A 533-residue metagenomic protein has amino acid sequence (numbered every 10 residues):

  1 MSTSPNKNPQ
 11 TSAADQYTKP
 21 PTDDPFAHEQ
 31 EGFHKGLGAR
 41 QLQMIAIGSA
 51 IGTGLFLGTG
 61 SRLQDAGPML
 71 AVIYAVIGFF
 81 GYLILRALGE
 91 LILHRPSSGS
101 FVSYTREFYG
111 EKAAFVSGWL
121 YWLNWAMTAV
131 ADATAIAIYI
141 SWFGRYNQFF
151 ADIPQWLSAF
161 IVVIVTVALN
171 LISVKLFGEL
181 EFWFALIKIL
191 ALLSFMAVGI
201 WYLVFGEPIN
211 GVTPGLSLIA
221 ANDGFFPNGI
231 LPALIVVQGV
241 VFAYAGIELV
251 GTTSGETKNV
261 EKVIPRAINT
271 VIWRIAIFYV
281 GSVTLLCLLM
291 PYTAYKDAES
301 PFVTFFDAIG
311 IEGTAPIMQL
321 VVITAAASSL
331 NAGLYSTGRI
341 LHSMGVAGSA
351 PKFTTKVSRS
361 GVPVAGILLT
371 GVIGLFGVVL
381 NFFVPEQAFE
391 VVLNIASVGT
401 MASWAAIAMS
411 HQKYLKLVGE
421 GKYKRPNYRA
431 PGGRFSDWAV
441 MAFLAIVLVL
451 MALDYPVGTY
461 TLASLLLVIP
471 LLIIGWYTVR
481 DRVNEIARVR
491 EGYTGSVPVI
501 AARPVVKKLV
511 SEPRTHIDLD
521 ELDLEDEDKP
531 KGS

Functional and structural regions predicted by a protein language model:
M1-G60, Q64-M69, Y82, R86 (+4 more regions): Membrane-interface "cap" regions at the ends of multi-pass membrane proteins
F33-L37, I47, L57-S158, V271-A276 (+2 more regions): Extracellular loop-to-transmembrane helix junctions
L37-F56, S61, V162-V165, I219-V280 (+3 more regions): Hydrophobic, membrane-embedded alpha-helices of multi-pass small-molecule transporters
S103-T105, G110, W142-N147, S217-D223 (+4 more regions): TM-loop-TM module centered on a large, flexible mid-protein loop between adjacent transmembrane helices in multi-pass
P154-T213, I268-I272, L393-A406, S436-A439 (+1 more regions): Membrane-interface loop-to-helix entry segments
F184, F353-V364, W404-Y455, E491-T494: C-terminal membrane-solvent junction of multi-pass transporters and transport-like membrane proteins
I187-A221, T284-L289, W404-G421, V479-N484: Hydrophobic alpha-helical segments and their helix-loop junctions in multi-pass secondary transporters
F195, Y202-L203, V391, I395-S403 (+1 more regions): A generic transmembrane alpha-helix motif of multi-pass inner-membrane proteins
